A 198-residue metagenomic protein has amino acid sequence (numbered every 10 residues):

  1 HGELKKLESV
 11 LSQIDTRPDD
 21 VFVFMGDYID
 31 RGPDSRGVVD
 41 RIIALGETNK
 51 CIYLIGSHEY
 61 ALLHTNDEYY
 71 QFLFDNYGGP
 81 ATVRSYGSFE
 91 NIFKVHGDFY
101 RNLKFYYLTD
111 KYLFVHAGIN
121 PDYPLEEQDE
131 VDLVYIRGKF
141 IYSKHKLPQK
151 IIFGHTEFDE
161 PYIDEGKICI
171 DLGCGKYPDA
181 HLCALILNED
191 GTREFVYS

Functional and structural regions predicted by a protein language model:
H1, Y112-G118, I168-I170: Active-site-proximal beta-strand elements of phosphoester/diester hydrolases
H1-R41: N-terminal active-site segment of His-dependent metallophosphoesterases
G2-K6, D30-G32, E59-L63, P121-D122 (+2 more regions): Active-site environment of divalent metal-dependent phosphoester hydrolases
F22, D27, I42, G56-S57 (+6 more regions): Divalent metal-coordination and catalytic microenvironments
R31-D110, V134-Y142: Active-site neighborhood of divalent metal-dependent phosphoester bond hydrolases
L108, F114-H116, A184-N188: Short, well-ordered beta-strand micro-motif
D122-Q128: Cytochrome P450 core scaffold surrounding the K-helix E-X-X-R motif and the conserved "meander" helix-loop region
D129-V196: Conserved beta-sheet core of the metallophosphoesterase superfamily
